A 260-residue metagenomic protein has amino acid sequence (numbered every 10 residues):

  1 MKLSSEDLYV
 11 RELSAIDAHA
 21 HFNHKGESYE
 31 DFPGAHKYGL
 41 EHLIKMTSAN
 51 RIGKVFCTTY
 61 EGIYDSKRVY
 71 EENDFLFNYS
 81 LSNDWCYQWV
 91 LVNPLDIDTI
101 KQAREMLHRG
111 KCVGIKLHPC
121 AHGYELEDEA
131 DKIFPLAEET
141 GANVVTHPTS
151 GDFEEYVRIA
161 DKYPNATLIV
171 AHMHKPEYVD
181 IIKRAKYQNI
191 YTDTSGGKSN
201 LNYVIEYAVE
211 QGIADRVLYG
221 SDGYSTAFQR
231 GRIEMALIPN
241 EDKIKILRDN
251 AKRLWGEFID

Functional and structural regions predicted by a protein language model:
M1-A18, F22, D31-F32, H36-K54 (+2 more regions): Mid-to-C-terminal alpha-helical segments outside catalytic/metal-binding sites
K2-S5, Y38-K45, E71-L76, D98-Q102 (+4 more regions): Alpha-helical scaffolding within the catalytic cores of extracellular/periplasmic polymer-degrading hydrolases
S14-K25, V145-T149, M173: Histidine-centered catalytic micro-motifs
H19, T47, L76, I115 (+6 more regions): Conserved, mostly hydrophobic/aromatic
F32-T58, I63-S66, Y70-L81, H108: Alpha-helical scaffold segments that flank or form the walls of functional sites
E61, P94, P119-A121, S150-D152 (+3 more regions): Active-site-proximal loop/turn and secondary-structure-junction residues that shape catalytic pockets, frequently
S66-N143, S199: Active-site gating/metal-coordination segments in enzymes
V113-G114, L126-L218: Catalytic pocket-lining loop regions of alpha/beta-barrel enzymes, especially the amidohydrolase/enolase/GH5 lineages
